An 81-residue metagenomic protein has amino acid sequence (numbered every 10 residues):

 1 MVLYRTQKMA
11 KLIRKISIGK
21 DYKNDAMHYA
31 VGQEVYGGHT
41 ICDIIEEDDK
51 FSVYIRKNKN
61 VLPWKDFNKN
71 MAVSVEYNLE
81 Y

Functional and structural regions predicted by a protein language model:
Y4-T6, A10-D21: A short beta-strand micro-motif
M27-E76: Acidic, low-complexity, intrinsically disordered interaction modules
L79-Y81: Short acidic DE-rich linear segments
